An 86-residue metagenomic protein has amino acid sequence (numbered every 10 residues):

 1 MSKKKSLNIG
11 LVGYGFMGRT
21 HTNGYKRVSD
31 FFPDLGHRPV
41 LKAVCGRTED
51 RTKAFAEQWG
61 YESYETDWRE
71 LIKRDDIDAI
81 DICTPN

Functional and structural regions predicted by a protein language model:
M1-N86: N-terminal glycine-/serine-/threonine-rich beta1-alpha1-beta2 phosphate-ribose binding loop of Rossmann-like
